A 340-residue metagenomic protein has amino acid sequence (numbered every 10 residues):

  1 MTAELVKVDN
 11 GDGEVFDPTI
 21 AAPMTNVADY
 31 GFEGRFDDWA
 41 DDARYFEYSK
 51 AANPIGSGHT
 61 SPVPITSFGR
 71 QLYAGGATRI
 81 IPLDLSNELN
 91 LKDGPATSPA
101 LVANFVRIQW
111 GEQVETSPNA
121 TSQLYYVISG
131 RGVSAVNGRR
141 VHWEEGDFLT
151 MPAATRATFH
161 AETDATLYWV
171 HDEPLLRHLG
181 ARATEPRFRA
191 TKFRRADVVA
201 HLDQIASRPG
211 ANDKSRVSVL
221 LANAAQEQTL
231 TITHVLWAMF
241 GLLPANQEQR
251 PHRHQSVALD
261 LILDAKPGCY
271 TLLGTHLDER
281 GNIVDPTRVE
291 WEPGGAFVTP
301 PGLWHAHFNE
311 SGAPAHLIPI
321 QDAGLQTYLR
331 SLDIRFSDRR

Functional and structural regions predicted by a protein language model:
T2-S98, G180-F240: A short, N-terminal "cap"/entry segment at the start of jelly-roll beta-barrel domains of the cupin/DSBH fold
E4-P64, V257-R340: C-terminal functional regions that serve as terminal interaction/effector modules
M24, F36, G94-S98, E112-Q123 (+6 more regions): Short, low-complexity cationic-aromatic patches
I80-D93, L101-N119, W237-V257, L303: Conserved short histidine dyad/triad with adjacent acidic residue
Q109, H142-T163, V170-E173, R288-S311 (+1 more regions): Conserved metal-binding segment of the jelly-roll/cupin
Q109-E145, I262-P293: A short beta-strand-loop-beta hairpin characteristic of the jelly-roll/cupin
V133-A135, L176-R177, C269, Q326-Y328: Short loop/beta submotifs within extracellular cysteine-rich repeat domains
R156-R195: Hydrophobic alpha-helical segments and helix pairs
